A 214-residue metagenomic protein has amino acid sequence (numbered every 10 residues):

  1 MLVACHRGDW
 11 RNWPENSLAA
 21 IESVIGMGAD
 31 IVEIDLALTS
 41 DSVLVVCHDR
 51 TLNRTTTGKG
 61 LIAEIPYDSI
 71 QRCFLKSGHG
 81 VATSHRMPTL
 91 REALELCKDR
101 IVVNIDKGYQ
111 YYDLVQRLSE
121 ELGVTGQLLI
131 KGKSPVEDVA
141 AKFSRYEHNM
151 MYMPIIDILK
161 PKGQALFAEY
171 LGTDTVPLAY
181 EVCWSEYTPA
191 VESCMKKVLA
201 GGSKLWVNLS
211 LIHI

Functional and structural regions predicted by a protein language model:
M1-I212: Phosphate-group recognition and catalysis centered on beta-loop-alpha active-site segments
